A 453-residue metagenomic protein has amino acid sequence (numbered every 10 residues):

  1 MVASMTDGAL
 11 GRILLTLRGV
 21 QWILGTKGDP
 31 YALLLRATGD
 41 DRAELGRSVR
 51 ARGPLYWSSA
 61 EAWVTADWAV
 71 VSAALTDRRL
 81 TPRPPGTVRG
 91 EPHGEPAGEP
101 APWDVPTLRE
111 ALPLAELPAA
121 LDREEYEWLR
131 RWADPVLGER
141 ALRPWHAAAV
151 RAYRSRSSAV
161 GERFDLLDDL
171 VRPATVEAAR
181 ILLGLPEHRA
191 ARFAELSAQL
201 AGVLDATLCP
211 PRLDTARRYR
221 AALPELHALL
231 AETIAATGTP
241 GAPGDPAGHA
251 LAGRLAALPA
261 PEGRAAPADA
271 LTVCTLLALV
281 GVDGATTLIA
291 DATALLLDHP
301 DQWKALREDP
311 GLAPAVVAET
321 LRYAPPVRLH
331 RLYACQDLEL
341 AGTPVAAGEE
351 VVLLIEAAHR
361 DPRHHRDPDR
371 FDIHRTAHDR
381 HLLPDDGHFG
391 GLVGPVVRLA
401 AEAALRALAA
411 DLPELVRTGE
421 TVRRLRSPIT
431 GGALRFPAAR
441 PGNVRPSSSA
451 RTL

Functional and structural regions predicted by a protein language model:
M1-R36, T239-P243, T418-T421, L425-L453: Actinobacteria-biased recognition of intrinsically disordered, low-complexity terminal regions
V2-D168, V176-A194, A198, G202 (+2 more regions): Active-site substrate-recognition loop segments, prototypically the cytochrome P450 B′-helix/B-C loop
E195-G263: Cytochrome P450 catalytic core segment centered on helix I
A270-A278, V282-R307, L392-P413: Cytochrome P450 catalytic-core helices
P300, H359-P368: Cytochrome P450 core scaffold surrounding the K-helix E-X-X-R motif and the conserved "meander" helix-loop region
R307-T343: Conserved cytochrome P450 K-helix E-x-x-R motif and the immediately C-terminal K′/meander segment
R328, T343, H364-D369, I373-F436 (+1 more regions): Cytochrome P450 heme-thiolate "Cys pocket" and heme-binding signature region
